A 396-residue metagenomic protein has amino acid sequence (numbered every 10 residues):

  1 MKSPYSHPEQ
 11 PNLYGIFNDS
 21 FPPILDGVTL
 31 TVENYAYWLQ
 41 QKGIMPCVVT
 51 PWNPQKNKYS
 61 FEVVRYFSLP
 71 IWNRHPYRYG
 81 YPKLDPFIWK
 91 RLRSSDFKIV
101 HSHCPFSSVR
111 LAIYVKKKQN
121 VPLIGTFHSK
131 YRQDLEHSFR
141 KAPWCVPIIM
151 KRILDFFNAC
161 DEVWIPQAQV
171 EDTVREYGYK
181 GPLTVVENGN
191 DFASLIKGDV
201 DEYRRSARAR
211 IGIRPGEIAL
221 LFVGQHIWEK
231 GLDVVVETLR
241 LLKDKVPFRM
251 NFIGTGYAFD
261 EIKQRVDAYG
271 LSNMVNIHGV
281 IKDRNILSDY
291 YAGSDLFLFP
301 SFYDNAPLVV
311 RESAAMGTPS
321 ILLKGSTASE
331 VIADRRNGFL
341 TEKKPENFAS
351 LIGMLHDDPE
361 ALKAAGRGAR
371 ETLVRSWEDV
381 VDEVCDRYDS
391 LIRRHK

Functional and structural regions predicted by a protein language model:
V64-F67, V146, M150-S206: Donor nucleotide-sugar binding/catalytic pocket of nucleotide-sugar-dependent glycosyltransferases
F157, V280, S288-S294: Short alpha-helical donor nucleotide-sugar binding micro-motif in glycosyltransferases
R214-K230, V236-L239: Conserved donor-binding/catalytic core segment of Leloir-type glycosyltransferases
K263-I281: Nucleotide-activated donor-binding/catalytic signature segment of Leloir-type glycosyltransferases, i.e., the conserved
F302: Aromatic "clamp/platform" in nucleotide-sugar-dependent glycosyltransferases that forms part of the donor/acceptor
V310, P319-L323: Short hydrophobic beta-strand element within catalytic cores of glycosyltransferases and related nucleotide-activated
D334-R335, F339-P345, M354-P359: Conserved acidic donor-binding segment of nucleotide-sugar-dependent glycosyltransferases
M354, A361-R375: A short, well-ordered alpha-helix in the C-terminal region of glycosyltransferases
